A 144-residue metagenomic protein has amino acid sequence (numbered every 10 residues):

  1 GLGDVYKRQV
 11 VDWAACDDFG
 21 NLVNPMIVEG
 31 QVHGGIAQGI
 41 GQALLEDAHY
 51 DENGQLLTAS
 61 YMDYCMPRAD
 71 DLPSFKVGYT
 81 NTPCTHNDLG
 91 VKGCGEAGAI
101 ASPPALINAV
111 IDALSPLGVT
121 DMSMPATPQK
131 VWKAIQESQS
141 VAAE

Functional and structural regions predicted by a protein language model:
G1: Glycine-rich phosphate-binding loop
D4-E144: C-terminal catalytic domains of large/alpha subunits in multi-subunit enzymes
